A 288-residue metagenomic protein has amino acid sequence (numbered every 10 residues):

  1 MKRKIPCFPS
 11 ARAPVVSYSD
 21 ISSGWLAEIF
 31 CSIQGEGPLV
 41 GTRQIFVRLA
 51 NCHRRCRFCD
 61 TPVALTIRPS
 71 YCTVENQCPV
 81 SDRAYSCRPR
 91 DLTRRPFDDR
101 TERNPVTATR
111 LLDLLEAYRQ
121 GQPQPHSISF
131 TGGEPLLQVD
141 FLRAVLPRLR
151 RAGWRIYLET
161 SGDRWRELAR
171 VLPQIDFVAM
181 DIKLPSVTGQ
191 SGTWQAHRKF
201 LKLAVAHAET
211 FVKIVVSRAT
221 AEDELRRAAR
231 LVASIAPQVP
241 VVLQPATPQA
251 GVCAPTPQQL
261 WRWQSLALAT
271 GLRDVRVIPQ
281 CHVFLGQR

Functional and structural regions predicted by a protein language model:
K2-A11, D20, G24-F30, R273-R288: Short, basic/aromatic-enriched C-terminal tail that caps enzymatic domains
P6-R12, G24, F58-Q174: Conserved Radical SAM active-site core
F8, A27-Q34, R48-H53: N-terminal beta1-alpha1 ligand-phosphate binding loop
S17-R43: Short, charged low-complexity linear segments at domain edges
S22, R43-I45, R55, H126 (+2 more regions): A generic secondary-structure signal marking the coil-to-beta-strand transition
I45-A64: Local cysteine-cluster metal-coordination motifs and their immediate loop/turn environment, predominantly Fe-S cluster
R55, P69, T188: Glycine/Thr-rich phosphate-binding loops of Rossmann-like dinucleotide-binding domains
Q124-S127, P135-R288: Conserved AdoMet/S-adenosylmethionine-binding subsite of the radical SAM
